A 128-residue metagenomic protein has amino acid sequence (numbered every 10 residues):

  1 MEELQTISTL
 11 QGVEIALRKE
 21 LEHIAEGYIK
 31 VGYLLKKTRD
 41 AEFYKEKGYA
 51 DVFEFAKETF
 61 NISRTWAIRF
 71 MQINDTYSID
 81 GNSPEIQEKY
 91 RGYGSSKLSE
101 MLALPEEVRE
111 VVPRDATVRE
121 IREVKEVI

Functional and structural regions predicted by a protein language model:
M1-F60, D75, I79, L104-D115: N-terminal acidic-hydrophobic amphipathic loop/helix motif that frequently occurs adjacent to catalytic
T65: Key DNA-contact positions within bacterial/archaeal DNA-binding proteins
R69: DNA-binding alpha-helical recognition surfaces that contact promoter or target DNA
Q72: Positions that flank functional sites
Y77-I128: Amphipathic alpha-helical oligomerization/scaffolding segments
